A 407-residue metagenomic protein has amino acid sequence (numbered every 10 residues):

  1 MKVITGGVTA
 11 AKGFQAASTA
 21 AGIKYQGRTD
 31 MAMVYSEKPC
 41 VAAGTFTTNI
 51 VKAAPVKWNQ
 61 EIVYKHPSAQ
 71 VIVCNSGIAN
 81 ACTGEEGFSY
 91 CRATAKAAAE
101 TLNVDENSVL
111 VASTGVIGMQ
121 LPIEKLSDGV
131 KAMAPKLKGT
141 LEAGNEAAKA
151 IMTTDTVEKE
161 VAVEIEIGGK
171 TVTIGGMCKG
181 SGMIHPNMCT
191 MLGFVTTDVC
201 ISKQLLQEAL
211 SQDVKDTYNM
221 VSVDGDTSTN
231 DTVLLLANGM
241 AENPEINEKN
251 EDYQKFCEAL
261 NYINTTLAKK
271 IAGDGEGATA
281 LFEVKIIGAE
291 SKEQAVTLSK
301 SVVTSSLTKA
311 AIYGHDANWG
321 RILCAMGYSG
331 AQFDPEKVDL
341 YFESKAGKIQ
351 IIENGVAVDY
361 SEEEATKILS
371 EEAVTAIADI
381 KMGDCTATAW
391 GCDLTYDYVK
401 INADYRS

Functional and structural regions predicted by a protein language model:
M1-N75, A79-S89, A99-S407: A structural signal for small-residue-enriched, beta-sheet-centric alpha/beta enzyme cores and oligomeric scaffold folds
A95: Generic structural marker for isolated residues within well-ordered, non-membrane alpha-helices of soluble domains
